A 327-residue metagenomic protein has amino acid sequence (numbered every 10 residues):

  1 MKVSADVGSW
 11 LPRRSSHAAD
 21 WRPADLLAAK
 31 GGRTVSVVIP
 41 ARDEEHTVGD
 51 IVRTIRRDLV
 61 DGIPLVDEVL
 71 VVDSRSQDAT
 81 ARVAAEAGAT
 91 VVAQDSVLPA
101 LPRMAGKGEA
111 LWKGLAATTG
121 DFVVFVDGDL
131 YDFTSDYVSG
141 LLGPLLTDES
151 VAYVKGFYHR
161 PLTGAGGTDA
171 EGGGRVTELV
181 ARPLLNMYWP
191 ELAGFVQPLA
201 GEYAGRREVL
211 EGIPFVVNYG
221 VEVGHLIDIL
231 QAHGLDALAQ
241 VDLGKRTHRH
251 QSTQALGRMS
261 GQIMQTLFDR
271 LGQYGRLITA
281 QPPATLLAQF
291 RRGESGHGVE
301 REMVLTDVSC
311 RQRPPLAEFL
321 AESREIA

Functional and structural regions predicted by a protein language model:
M1-L11, Q251-A327: Terminal low-complexity segments of carbohydrate-biosynthetic enzymes
M1-R57: N-proximal low-complexity "stem/linker" segments adjacent to membrane-targeting elements
D67, A81-E109, A117: Conserved donor nucleotide-binding strand/loop of the catalytic core
D73-A81: A conserved acidic beta->alpha catalytic loop
P99-R103, K107, L111-K113, F133-R207: Acceptor/aglycone-binding surface of glycosyltransferases and processive sugar-polymer synthases
V123: Short aromatic/hydrophobic "clamp" motif used to bind/position activated sugar donors
D127-F133: The conserved acidic donor/metal-binding loop of glycosyltransferases
D169-R270, Y274: Conserved catalytic loops of nucleotide-sugar-dependent glycosyltransferases that act on lipid-linked
